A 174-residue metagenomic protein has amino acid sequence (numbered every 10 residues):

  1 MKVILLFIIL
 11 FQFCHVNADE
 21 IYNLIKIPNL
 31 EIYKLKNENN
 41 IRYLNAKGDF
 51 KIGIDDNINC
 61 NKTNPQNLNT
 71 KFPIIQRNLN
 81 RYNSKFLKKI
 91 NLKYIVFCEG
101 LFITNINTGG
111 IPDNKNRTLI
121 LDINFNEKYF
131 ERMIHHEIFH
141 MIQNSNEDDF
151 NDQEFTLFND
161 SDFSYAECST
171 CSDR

Functional and structural regions predicted by a protein language model:
M1-D19: Classical Sec-dependent N-terminal signal peptides that target proteins to the secretory pathway
I9, D55, F163-A166: Disulfide-bonded cysteine motifs in exported proteins
F13-V16, N29, Q66, I74 (+1 more regions): Generic low-complexity segments that are intrinsically disordered, proline-rich and/or Lys/Arg-biased
D19-D55: N-terminal low-complexity, Pro/Thr/Ser-rich intrinsically disordered segments that act as propeptides or flexible
N29, E38, Y82, T118-I120: Intrinsically disordered, low-complexity segments enriched in polar/charged residues with Gly/Pro, especially when
G48-K115, E127: Auxiliary, metal-adjacent structural segments of Zn-dependent hydrolase domains
I90-R174: Active-site-flanking segments in enzyme catalytic domains
